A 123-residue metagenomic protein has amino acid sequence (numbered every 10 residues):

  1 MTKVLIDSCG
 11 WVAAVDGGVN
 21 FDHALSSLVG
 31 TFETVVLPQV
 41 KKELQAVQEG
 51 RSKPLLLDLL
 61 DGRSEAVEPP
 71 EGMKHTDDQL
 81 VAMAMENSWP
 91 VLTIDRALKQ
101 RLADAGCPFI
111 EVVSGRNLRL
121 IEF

Functional and structural regions predicted by a protein language model:
M1-S64: Domain-level signal for Mg2+-assisted phosphodiester chemistry and nucleotide/NA-binding surfaces in nucleic-acid
Q39-F123: Nuclease catalytic cores that cleave nucleic-acid phosphodiester bonds, predominantly acidic two-metal-ion
